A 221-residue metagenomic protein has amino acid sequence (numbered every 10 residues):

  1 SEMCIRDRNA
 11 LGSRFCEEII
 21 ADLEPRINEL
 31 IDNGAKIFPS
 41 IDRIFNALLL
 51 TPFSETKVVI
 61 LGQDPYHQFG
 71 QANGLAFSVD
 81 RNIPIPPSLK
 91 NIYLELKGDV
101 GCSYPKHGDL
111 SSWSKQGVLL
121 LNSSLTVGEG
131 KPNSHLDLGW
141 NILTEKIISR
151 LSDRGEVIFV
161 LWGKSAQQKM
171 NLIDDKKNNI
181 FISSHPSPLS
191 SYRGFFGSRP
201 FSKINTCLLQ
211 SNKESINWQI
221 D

Functional and structural regions predicted by a protein language model:
M3-I5: Short, small-residue-biased leader/transition segments that mark boundaries at the very start of proteins
S13-L161, S165-Q168, I173, N179-I182 (+3 more regions): A polyanion-binding, active-site-adjacent surface
